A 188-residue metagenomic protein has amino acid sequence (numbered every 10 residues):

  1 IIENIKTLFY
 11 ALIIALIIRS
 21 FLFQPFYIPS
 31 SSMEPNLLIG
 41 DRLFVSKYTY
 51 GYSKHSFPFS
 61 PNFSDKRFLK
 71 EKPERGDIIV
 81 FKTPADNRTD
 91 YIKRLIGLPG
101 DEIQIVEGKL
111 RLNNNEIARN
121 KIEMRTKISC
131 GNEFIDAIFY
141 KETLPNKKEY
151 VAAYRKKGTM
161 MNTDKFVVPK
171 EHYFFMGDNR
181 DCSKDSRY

Functional and structural regions predicted by a protein language model:
I2, F26, P35-Y188: Soluble "head" domains of membrane/secretory-pathway proteins
K6-L22: Hydrophobic membrane-insertion alpha-helices, especially the h-region of bacterial N-terminal signal peptides
R19-M33: Aromatic-capped interface at the extracytoplasmic side of an N-terminal signal-anchor transmembrane helix
